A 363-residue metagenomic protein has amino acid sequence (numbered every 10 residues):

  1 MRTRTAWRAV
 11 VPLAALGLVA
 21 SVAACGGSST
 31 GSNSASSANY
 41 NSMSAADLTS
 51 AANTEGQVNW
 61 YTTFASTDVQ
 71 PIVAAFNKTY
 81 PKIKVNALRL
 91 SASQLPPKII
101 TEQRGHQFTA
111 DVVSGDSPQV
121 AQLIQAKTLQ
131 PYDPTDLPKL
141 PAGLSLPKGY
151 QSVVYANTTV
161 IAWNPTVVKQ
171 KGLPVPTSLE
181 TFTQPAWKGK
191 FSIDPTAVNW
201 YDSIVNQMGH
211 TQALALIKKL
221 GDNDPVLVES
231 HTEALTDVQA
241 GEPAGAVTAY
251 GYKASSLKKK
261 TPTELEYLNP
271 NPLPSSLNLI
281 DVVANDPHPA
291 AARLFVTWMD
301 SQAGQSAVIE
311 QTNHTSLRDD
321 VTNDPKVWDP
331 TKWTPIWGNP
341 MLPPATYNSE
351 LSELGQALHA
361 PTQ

Functional and structural regions predicted by a protein language model:
A20-A24: C-terminal motif of bacterial Sec signal peptides marking the signal peptidase cleavage site
G26-S29: Bacterial signal peptide processing site
N59-A74, V85-Q103, Q107-P243: Extracytoplasmic ligand-binding site segments that recognize negatively charged/polar headgroups
Q119-Q122, A244-E264: A ligand-binding cleft/hinge motif common to bilobed small-molecule-binding domains
A156-T159, I217-G221, P225-V228, T261-D286: Periplasmic-binding protein-like
A162-V167, V205-Q207, S276-H288, A307-V308: A bilobed periplasmic-binding-protein/Venus flytrap-type ligand-binding module shared by bacterial periplasmic
W187-T196, W298-T322: Periplasmic-binding protein-like
T322-Q363: Extracellular/periplasmic bilobal clamshell ligand-binding domains
